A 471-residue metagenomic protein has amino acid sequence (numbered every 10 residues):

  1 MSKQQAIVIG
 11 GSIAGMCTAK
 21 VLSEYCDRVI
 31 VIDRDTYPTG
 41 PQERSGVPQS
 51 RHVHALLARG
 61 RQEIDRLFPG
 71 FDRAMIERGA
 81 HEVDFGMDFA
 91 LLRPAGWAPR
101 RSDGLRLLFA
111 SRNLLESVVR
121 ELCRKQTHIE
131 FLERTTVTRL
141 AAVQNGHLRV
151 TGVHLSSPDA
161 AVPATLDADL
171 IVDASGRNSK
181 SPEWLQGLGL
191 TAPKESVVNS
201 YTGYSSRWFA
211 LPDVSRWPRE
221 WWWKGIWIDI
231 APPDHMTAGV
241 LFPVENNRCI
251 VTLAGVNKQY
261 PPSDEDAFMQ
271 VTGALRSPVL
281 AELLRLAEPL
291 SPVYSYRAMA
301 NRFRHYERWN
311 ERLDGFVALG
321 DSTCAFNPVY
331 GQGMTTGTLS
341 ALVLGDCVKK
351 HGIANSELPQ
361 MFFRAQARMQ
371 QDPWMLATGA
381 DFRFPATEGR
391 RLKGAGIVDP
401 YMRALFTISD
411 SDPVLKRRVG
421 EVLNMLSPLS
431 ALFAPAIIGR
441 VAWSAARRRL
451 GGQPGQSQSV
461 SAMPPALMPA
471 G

Functional and structural regions predicted by a protein language model:
K3-I32, T36: N-terminal Rossmann-like FAD-binding beta1-loop-alpha1 element of flavoenzymes
V21, Y25, P41-A90: N-terminal FAD cofactor-binding segment of flavoenzymes
V31-I32, I171, L319: Generic enzyme active-site microenvironment
A55-L56, S102-E121, A174, K180 (+2 more regions): Short beta-strand to alpha-helix junction loop
R93-R112, V150-G152, A254-V256: Helix-loop-beta segment of a Rossmann-like dinucleotide-binding subdomain
K125-L275: Predominantly flavin-linked oxidoreductase catalytic cores and closely associated redox partners
N247, N257-D372: FAD/FMN-dependent oxidoreductases across multiple families
G345-G471: C-terminal helical "tail/cap" subdomain of flavin- and related membrane-associated enzymes
